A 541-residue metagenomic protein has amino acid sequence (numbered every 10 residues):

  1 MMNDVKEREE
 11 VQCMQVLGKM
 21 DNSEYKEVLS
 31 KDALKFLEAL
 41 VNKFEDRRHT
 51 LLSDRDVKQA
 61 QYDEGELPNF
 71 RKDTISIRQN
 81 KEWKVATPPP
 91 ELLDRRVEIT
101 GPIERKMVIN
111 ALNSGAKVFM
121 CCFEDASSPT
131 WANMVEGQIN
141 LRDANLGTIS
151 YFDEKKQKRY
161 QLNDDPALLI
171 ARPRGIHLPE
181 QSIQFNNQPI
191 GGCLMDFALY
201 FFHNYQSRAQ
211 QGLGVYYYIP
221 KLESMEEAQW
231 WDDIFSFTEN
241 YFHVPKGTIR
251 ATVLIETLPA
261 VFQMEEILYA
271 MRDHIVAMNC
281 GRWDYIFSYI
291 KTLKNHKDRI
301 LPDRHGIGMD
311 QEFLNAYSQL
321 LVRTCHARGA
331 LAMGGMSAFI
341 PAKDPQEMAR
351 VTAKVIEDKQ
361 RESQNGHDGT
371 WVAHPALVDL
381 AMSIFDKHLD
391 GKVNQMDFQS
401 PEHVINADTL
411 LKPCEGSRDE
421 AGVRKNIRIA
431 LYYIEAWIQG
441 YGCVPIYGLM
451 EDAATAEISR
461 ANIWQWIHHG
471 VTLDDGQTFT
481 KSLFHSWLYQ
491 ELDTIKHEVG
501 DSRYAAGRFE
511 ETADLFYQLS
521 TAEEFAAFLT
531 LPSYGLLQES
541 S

Functional and structural regions predicted by a protein language model:
M2-S541: Expand to "…catalyze enediolate/carbanion chemistry for C-C bond making/breaking, isomerization, decarboxylation
